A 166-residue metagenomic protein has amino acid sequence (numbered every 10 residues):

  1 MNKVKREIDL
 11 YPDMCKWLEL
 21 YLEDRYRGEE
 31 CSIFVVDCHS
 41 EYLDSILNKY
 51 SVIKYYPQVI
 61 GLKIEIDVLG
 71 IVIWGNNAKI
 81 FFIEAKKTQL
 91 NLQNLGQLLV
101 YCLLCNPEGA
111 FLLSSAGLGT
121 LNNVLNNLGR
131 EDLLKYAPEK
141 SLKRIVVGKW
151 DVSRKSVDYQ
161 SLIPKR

Functional and structural regions predicted by a protein language model:
M1-R166: Charged, terminal alpha-helix-loop-beta segments that serve as non-catalytic nucleic-acid engagement and/or assembly
